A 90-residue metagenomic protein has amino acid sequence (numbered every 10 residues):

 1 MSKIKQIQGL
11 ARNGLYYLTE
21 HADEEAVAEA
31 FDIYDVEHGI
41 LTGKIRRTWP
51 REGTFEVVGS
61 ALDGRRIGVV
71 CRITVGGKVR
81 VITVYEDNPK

Functional and structural regions predicted by a protein language model:
M1-K90: Ribonuclease/tRNase effector modules and their secretory precursors
